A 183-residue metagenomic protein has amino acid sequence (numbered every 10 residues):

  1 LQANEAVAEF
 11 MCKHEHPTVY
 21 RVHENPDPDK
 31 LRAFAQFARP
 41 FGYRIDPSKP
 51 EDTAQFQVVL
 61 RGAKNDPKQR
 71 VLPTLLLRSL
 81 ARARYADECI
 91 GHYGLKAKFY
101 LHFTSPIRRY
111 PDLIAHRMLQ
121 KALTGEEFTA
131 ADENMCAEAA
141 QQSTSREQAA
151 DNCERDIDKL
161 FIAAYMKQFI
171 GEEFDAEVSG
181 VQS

Functional and structural regions predicted by a protein language model:
A6, E24, D29, R39-S183: Structured C-terminal cores of nucleic-acid metabolism proteins
M11, Q36-A38: Hydrophobic alpha-helix position signal
C12-E24, E127: Short, glycine/acidic-rich hinge or "gate" loops at secondary-structure transitions that mediate conformational
